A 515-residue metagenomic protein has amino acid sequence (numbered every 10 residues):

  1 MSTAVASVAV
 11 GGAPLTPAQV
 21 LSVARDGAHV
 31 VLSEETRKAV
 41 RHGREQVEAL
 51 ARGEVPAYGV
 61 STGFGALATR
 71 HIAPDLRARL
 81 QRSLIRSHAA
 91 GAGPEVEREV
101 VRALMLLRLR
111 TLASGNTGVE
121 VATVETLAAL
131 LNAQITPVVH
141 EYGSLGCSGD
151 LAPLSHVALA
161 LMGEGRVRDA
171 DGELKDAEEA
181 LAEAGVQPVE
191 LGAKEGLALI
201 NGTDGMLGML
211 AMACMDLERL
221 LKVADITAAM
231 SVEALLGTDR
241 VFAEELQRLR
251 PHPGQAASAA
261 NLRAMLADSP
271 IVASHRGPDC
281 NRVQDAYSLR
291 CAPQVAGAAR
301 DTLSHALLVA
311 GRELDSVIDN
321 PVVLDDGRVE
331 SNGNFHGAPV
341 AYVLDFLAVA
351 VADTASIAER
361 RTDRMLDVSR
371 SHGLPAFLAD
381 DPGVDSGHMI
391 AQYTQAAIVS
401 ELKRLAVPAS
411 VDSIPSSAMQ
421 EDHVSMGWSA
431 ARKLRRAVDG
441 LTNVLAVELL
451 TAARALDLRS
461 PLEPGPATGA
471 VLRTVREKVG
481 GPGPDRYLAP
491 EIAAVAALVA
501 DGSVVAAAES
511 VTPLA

Functional and structural regions predicted by a protein language model:
M1-A28, L32-A39, G43-A51, A73 (+2 more regions): C-terminal auxiliary extensions adjacent to catalytic cores
V20, L84, H88, V100 (+6 more regions): Short alpha-helical scaffolding segments that buttress acidic/His motifs in well-ordered protein cores
D26-H29, A49-P56, A73, R86 (+2 more regions): Short helix-loop boundary/capping segments at the starts of domains
V40-R44, L50-A68: N-terminal low-complexity or amphipathic/hydrophobic leaders
Y58-I72, L76-L80, S87-R110, H140-M162 (+4 more regions): FAD-binding core of FAD-dependent oxidoreductases, characterized by glycine-rich FAD pyrophosphate-binding loops
L106-E120: Glycine-rich flavin
N116-Y142: FAD-binding glycine-rich core of flavoenzymes that anchor FAD
L131-I135, P153, D225: Membrane-embedded alpha-helical core segments of multi-pass
